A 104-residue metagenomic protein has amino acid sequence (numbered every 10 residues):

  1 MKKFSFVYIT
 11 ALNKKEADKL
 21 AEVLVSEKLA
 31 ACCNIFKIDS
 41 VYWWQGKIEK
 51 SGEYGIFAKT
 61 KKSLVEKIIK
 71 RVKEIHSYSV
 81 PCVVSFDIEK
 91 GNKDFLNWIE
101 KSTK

Functional and structural regions predicted by a protein language model:
M1-K104: Positively charged, small/polar-rich N-terminal and surface patches that mediate targeting and assembly and bind
